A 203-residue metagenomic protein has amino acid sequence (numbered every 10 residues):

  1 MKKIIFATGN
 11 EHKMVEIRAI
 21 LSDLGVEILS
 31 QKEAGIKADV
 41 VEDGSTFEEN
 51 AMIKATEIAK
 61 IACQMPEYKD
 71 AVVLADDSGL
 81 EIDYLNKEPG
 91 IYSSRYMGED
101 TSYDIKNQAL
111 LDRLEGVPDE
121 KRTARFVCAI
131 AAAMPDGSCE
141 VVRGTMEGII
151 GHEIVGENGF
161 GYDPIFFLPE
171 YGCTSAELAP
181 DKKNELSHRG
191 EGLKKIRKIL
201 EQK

Functional and structural regions predicted by a protein language model:
K2-I5, E11-K203: Anionic-ligand binding patches
